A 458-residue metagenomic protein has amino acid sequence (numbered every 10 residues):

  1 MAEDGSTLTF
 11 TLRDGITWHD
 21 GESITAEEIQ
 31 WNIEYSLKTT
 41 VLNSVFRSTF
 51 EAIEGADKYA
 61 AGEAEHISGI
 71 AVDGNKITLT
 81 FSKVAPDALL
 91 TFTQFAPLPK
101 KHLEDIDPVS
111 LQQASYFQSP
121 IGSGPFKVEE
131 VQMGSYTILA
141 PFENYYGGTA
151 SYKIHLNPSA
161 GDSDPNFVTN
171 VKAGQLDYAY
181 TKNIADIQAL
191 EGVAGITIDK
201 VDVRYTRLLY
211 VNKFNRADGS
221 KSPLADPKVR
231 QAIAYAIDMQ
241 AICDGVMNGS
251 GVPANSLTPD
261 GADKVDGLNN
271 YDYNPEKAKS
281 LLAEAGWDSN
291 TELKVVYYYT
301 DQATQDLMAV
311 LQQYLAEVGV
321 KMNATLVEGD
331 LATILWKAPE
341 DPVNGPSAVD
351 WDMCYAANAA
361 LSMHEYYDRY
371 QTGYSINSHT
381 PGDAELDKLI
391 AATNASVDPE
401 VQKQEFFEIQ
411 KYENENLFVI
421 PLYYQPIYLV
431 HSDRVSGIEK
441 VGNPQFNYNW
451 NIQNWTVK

Functional and structural regions predicted by a protein language model:
M1-V45, T78, N170, P223: Aromatic- and charge-enriched surface segment that lines or borders ligand/interaction sites
E3, M133, A283-A357, P399 (+1 more regions): Ligand/substrate-recognition segments at binding pockets and active sites
T11, E28-Q30, F46-E104: Surface-exposed binding/hinge segments that line and control ligand-binding clefts or catalytic entry sites
T25-E34, G74-T80, G124-P125, Y152-I154 (+4 more regions): Alpha-helical secondary-structure segments
A85, L90-A150: Gly/Pro-rich hinge or "lid" segments in bacterial periplasmic/extracellular proteins
A114-F117, F142-A189: Ligand-site clamp/hinge motif
S220, P227, G251-E284, Y299-D306: Structural transition elements
A236-K264, A303-Q312, E340-K458: Detector for C-terminal structural segments
